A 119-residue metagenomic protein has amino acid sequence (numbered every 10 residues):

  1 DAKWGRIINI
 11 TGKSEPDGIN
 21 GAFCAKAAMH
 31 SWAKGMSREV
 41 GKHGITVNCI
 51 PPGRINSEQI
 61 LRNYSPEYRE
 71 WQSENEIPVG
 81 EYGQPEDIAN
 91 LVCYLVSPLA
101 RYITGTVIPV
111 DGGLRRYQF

Functional and structural regions predicted by a protein language model:
W4-K42, R54-I55: Catalytic loop of short-chain dehydrogenase/reductase
R6, T46-N48, R101: Structural signature of beta-strand start/N-cap positions in the alpha/beta core of ABC transporter nucleotide-binding
A33-K34, A89-V92, V96: Short-chain dehydrogenase/reductase
G41, T46, I103-G105: Short, small/polar-rich loop/turn modules that mediate ligand/substrate recognition or access, typified
K42, C49-I77, D87, Y117-F119: A glycine/serine/threonine-rich, flexible loop-to-helix segment that serves as the NAD(P) cofactor-binding "lid"
T46-N56, V96, P109-D111: Conserved SDR Rossmann-fold cofactor-binding beta-strand/turn motif
I77-I88, L99: A conserved structural motif in NAD(P)-dependent oxidoreductases
C93, T104-F119: Short C-terminal tail/terminal secondary-structure segment of NAD(P)H-dependent dehydrogenase/reductase domains
